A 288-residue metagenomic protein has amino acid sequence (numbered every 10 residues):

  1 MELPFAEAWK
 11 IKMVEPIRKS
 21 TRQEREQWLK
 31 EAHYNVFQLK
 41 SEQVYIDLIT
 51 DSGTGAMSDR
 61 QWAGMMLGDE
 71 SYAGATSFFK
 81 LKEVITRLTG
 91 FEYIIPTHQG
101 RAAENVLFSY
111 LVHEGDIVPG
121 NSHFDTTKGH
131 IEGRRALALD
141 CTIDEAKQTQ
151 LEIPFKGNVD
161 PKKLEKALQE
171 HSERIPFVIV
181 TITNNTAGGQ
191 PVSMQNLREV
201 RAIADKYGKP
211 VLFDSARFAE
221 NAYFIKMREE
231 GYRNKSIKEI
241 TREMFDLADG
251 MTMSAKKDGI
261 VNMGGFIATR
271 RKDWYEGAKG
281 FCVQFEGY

Functional and structural regions predicted by a protein language model:
E2-G55, Q61, E70-I94, H98-Y288: Conserved PLP-enzyme active-site core in the AAT-like
L67: Short glycine/proline- and acidic residue-enriched helix-loop micro-motifs that form flexible lids or anion-recognition
